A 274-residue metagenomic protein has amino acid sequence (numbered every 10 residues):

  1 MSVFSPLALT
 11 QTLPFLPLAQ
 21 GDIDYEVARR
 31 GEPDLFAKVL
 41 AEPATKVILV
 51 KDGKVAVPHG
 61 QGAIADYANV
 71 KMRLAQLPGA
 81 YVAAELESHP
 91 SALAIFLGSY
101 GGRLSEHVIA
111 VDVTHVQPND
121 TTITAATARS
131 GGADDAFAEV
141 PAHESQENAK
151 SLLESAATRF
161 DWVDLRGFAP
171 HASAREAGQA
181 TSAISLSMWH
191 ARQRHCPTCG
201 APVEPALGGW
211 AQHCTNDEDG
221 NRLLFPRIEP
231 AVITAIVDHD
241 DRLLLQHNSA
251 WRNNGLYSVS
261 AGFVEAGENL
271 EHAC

Functional and structural regions predicted by a protein language model:
M1-A172: N-terminal alpha-helical interaction blocks
L9-F15, G60, R159-V163, E176-T181 (+3 more regions): Generic detector of short, locally flexible boundary/turn motifs and exposed helical patches
R159, R166-T181, H190, G209 (+3 more regions): Domain-wide signal for the mature, well-folded portions of proteins, strongly enriched in nucleus-encoded organellar
G178-V232: Cys/His-rich short segments
Q212-S258: N-terminal strand-loop-strand
S258-C274: The catalytic Nudix box helix
